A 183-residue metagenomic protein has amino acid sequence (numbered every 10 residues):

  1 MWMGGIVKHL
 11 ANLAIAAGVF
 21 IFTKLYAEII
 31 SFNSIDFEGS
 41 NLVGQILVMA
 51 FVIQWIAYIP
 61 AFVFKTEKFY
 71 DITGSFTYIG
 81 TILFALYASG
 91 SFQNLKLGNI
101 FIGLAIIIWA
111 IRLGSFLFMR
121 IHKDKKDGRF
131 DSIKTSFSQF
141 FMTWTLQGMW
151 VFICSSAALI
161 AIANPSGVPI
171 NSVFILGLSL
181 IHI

Functional and structural regions predicted by a protein language model:
W2-A16: N-terminal membrane topogenic signal
G4-K8, S34, E38, L42 (+2 more regions): Membrane-helix interfacial "entry" motifs
G18-S34, T81-A88, S156-L159: Membrane-embedded alpha-helical segments in integral membrane proteins
V19-A27, I46-P60: Hydrophobic, membrane-facing alpha-helical anchors
K24-N41, P60-T66, S89-F92: Short, hydrophobic transmembrane alpha-helix segments
F37-F51, N99, G103: Structural signature of hydrophobic alpha-helical transmembrane segments
V63, E67-P165, I175-G177: Intramembrane catalytic core of multi-pass membrane enzymes that act on lipidic substrates
I181-I183: Conserved small/polar residues in nucleotide/adenosyl-binding loops
